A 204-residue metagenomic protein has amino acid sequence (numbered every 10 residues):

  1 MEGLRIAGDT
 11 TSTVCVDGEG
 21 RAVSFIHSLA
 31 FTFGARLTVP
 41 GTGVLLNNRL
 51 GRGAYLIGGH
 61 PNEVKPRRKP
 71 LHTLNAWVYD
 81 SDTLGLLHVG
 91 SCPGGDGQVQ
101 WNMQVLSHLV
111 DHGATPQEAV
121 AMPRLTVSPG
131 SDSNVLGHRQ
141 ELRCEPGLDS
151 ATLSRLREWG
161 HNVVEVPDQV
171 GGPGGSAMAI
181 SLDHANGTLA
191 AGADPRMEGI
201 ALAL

Functional and structural regions predicted by a protein language model:
G3-P167, G174: Proteins synthesized as precursors that undergo proteolytic processing into mature forms
A151-L204: In a subset of proteins, long, contiguous C-terminal domains/tails are tracked
